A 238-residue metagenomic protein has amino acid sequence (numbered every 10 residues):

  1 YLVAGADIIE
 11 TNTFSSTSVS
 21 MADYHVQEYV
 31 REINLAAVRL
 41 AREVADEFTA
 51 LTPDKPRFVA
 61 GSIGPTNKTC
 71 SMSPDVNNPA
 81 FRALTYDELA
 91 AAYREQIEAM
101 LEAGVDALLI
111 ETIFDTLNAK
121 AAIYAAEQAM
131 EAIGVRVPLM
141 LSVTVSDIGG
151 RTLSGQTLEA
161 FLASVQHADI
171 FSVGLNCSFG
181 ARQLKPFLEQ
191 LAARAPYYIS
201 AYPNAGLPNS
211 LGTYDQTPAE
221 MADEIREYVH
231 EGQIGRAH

Functional and structural regions predicted by a protein language model:
L2-R236: Domain-level signal for soluble alpha/beta catalytic cores
